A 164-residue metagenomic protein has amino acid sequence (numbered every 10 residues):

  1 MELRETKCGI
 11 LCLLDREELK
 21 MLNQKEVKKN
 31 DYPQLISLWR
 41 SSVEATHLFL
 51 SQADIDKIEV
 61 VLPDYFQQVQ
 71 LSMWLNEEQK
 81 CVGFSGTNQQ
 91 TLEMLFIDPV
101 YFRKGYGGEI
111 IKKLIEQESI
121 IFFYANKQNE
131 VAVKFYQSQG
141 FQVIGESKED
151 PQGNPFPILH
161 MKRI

Functional and structural regions predicted by a protein language model:
L22-S37: A short beta-loop-alpha structural element at the N-terminal edge of CoA-dependent acyl/N-acetyltransferase catalytic
S37-P63: Conserved GNAT-fold acetyl-CoA-binding loop/helix
V61-M73, T91: A short helix-loop-beta-strand connector motif used in the catalytic cores of GNAT acetyltransferases and, in some
Q70-G83: Conserved beta-hairpin
T91-R103, A125-N126: A short, internal acetyl-CoA/4′-phosphopantetheine-binding micro-motif in the GNAT/acyltransferase core
Y101, G105-K113: Conserved acetyl-CoA pyrophosphate-binding loop and the N-cap/start of the following alpha-helix in GNAT-like
E116-Q128: Conserved GNAT acetyl-CoA-binding A-motif
Y124-N126, Q142-L159: Conserved catalytic-core motifs of GNAT/GCN5-like acyltransferases
